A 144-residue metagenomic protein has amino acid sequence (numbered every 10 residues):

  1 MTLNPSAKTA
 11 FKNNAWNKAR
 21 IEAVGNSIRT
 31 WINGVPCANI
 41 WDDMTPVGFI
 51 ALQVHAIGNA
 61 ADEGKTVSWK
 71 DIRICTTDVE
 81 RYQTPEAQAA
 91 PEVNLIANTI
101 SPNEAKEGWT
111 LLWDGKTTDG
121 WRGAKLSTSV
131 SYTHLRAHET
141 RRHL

Functional and structural regions predicted by a protein language model:
M1-R136: Carbohydrate-interacting regions of secretory-pathway proteins
H134-A137, R141-L144: Single conserved hydrophobic/aromatic residue that forms the stacking wall/gate of nucleotide- or nucleobase-binding
